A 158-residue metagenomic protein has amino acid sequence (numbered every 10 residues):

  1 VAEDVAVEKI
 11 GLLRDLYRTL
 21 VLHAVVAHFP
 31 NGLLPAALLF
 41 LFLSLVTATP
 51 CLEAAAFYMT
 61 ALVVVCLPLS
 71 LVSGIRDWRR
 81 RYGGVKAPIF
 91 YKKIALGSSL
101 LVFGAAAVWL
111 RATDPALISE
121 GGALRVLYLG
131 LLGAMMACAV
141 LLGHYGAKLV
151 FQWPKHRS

Functional and structural regions predicted by a protein language model:
V1-S158: Polytopic transmembrane helical bundles with strong interfacial aromatic enrichment
